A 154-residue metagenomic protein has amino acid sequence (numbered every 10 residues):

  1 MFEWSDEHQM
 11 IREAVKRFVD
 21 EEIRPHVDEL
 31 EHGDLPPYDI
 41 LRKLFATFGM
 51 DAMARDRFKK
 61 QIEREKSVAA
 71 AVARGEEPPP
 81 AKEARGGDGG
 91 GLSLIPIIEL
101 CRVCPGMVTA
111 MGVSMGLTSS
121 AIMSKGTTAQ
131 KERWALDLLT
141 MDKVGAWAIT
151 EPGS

Functional and structural regions predicted by a protein language model:
M1-M10: Intrinsic disorder at enzyme termini
R12-K16: Extended amphipathic alpha-helical segments enriched in small hydrophobics
D28-S154: Glycine-rich flavin
